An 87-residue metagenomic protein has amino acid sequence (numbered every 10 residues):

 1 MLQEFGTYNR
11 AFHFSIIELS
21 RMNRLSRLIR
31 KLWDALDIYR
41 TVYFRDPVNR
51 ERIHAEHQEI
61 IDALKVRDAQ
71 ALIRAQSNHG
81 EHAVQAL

Functional and structural regions predicted by a protein language model:
E4-F5, L72: Solenoid-repeat scaffolds in large eukaryotic assemblies
T7-P47, A83-A86: Hydrophobic, amphipathic alpha-helical faces that serve as interaction scaffolds
D34, I38-L87: C-terminal all-alpha effector/ligand-binding and dimerization domain of prokaryotic HTH-type transcriptional repressors
